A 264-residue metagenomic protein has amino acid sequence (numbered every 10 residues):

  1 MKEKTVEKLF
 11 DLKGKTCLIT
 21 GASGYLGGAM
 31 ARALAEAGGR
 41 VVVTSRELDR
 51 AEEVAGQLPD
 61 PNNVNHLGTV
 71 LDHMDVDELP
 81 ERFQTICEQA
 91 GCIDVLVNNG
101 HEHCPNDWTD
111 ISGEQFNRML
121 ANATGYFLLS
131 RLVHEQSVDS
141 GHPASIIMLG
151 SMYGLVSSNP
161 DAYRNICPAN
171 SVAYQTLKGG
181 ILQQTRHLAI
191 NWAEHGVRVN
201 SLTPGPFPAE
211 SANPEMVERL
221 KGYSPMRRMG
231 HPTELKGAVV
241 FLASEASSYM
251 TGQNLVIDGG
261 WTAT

Functional and structural regions predicted by a protein language model:
K2-L9, V240, T251-T264: Short C-terminal tail/terminal secondary-structure segment of NAD(P)H-dependent dehydrogenase/reductase domains
T16, S23-G24: Conserved glycine-rich cofactor-binding loop
H101-N117, S157-A173, S211-E215: Conserved mid-core segment of classical short-chain dehydrogenase/reductases
E102, T109-L128, I147, Y174 (+2 more regions): Catalytic Tyr-X3-Lys loop
G113, A121-H142, G150-G154, A189-I190 (+2 more regions): Amphipathic alpha-helical dimer-interface segment in Rossmann-like NAD(P)H-dependent oxidoreductases
V138, I147-E194, P206: Catalytic loop of short-chain dehydrogenase/reductase
A193, R198, M250-G252: Short, small/polar-rich loop/turn modules that mediate ligand/substrate recognition or access, typified
S224-L235, A246: A conserved structural motif in NAD(P)-dependent oxidoreductases
